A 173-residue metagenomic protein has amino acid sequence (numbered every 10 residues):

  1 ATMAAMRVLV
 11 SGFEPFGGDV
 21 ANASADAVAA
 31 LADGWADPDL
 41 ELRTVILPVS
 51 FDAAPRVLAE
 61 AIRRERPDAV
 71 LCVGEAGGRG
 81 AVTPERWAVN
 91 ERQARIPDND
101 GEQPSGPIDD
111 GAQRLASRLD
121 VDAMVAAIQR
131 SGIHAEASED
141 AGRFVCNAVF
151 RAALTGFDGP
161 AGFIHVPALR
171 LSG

Functional and structural regions predicted by a protein language model:
T2-R143, L154-D158: N-terminal catalytic or cofactor-binding beta/alpha core of small enzyme domains
A148-G173: Active-site-adjacent mobile loop/cap segments within catalytic or ligand-binding domains
